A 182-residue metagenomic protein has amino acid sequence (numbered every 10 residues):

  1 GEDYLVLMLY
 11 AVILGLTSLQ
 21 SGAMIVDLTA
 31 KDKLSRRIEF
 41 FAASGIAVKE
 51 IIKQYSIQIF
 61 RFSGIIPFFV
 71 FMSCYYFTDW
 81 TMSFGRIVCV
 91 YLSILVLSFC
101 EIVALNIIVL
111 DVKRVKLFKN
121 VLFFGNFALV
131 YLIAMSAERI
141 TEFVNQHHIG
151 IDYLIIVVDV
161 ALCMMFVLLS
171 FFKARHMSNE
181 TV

Functional and structural regions predicted by a protein language model:
G1-S35, Q54-V182: Hydrophobic alpha-helical transmembrane segments of membrane proteins
F40-V48: Short helix-to-coil transition segments within interhelical loops that connect adjacent transmembrane helices
